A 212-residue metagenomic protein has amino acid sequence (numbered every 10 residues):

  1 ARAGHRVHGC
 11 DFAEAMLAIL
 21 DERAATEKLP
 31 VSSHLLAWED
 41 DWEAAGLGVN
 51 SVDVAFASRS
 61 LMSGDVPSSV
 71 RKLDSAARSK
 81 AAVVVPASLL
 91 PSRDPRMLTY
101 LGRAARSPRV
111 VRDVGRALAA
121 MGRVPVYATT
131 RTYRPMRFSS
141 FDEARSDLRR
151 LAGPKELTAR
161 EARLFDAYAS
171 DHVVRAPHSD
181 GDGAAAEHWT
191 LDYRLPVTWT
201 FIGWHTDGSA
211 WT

Functional and structural regions predicted by a protein language model:
A1-W42: Class I SAM-dependent methyltransferase SAM/SAH-binding core
D41-N50: Short amphipathic alpha-helix with an adjacent loop that forms part of the alpha/beta core around
F56: A conserved beta-strand element that flanks and buttresses the S-adenosyl-L-methionine
L61-A76: A short, conserved alpha-helix within the catalytic core of class I
R78-P91: Conserved beta-strand signature within the Rossmann-like core of class I S-adenosyl-L-methionine
T99-V111, P154: Acceptor-substrate binding/catalytic loop of class I
S107-A128: Short alpha-helix
M121-T212: Conserved Class I S-adenosyl-L-methionine
